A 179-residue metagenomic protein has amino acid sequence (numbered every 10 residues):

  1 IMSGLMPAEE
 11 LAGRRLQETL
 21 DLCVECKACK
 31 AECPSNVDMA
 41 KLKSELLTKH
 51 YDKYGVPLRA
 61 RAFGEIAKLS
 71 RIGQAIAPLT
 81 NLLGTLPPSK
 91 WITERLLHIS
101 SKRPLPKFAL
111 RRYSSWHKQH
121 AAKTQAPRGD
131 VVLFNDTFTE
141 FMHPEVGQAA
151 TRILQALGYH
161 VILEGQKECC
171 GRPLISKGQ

Functional and structural regions predicted by a protein language model:
I1-M2: Internal glycine-rich alpha/beta core junctions
P7-Q179: Iron-sulfur-cluster electron-transfer modules
